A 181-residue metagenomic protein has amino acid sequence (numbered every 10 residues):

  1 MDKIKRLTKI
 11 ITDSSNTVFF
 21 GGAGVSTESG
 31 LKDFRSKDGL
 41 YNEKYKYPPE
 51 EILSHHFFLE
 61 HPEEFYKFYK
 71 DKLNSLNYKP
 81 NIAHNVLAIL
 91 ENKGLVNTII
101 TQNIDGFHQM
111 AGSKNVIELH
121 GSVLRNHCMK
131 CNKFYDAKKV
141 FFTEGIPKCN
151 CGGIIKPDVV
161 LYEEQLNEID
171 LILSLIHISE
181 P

Functional and structural regions predicted by a protein language model:
M1-P181: Conserved catalytic core of sirtuin-type NAD+-dependent deacylases
